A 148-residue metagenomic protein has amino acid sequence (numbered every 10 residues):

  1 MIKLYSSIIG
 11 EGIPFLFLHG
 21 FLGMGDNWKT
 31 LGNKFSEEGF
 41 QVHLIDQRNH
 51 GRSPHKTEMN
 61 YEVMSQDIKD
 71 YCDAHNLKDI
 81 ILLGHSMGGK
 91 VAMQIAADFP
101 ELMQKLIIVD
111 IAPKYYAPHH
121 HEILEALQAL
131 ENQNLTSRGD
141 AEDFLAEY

Functional and structural regions predicted by a protein language model:
M1-K3: N-terminal cap/lid segment of alpha/beta-hydrolase-fold proteins
Y5, T30, V63-D70, D140 (+1 more regions): Alpha-helical elements of Rossmann-like donor-binding domains used by nucleotide-donor carbohydrate transfer enzymes
Y5-P54: Conserved HGGG/HGGXW glycine-rich cap/lid loop of the alpha/beta-hydrolase fold
G23, G89, P113: Active-site micro-motifs of SAM-dependent methyltransferase domains
K29, K69, M93-A97: Short, hydrophobic alpha-helix immediately C-terminal to the catalytic nucleophile
K34-E37, Q41-L83: Active-site loop/oxyanion-hole signature of alpha/beta-hydrolase fold enzymes
G84-G88, A92: Gly/Ala-rich beta-loop-alpha elbow adjacent to hydrolase catalytic centers
M93-D98, L102-R138, D143: Flexible "cap/lid" loop of the alpha/beta hydrolase fold
